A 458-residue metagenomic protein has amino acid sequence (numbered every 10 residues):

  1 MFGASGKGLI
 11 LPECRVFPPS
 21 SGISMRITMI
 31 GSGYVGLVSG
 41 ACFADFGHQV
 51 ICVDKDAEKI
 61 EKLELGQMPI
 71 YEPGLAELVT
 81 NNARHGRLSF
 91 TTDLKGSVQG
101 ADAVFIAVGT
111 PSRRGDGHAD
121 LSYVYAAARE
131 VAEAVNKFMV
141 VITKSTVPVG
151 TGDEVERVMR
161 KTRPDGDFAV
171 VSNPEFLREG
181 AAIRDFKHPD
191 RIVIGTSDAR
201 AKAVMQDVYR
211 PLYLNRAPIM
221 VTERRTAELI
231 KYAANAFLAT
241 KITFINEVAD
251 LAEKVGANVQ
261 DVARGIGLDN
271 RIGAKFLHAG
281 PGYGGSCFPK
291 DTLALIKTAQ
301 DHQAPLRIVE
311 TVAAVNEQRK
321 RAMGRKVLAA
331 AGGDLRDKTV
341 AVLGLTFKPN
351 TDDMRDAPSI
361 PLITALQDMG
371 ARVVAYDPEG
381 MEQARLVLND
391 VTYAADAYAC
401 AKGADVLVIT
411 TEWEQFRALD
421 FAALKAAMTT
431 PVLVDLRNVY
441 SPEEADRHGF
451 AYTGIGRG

Functional and structural regions predicted by a protein language model:
G3-G8, G22: Residue-identity detector for glycine
G22-G458: Structural/interface elements that position substrates and couple domains in central-metabolism enzymes
